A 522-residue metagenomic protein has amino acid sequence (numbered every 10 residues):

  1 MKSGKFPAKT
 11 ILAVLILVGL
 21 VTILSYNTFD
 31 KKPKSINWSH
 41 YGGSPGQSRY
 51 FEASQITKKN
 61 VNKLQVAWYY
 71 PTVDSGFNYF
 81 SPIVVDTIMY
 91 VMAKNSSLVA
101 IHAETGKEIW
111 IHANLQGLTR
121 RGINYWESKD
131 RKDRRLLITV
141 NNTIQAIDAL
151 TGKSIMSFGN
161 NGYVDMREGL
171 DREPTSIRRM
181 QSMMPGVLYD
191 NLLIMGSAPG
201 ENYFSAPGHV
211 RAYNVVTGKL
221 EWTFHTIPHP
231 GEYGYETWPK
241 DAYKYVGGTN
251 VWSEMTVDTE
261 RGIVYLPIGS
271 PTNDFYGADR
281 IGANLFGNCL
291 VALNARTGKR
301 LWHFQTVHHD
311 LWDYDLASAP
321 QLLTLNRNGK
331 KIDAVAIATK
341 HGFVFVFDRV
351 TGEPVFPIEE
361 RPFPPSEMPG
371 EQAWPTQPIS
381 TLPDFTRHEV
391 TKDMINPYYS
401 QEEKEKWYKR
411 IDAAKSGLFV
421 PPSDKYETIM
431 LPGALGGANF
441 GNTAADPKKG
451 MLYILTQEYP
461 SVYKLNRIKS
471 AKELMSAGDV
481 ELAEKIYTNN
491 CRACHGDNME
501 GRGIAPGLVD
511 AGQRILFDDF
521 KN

Functional and structural regions predicted by a protein language model:
I11-S25, D446-D479: Post-cleavage N-terminal segment of exported redox proteins
K32-V73: Mature N-terminal segment immediately following signal peptide/propeptide cleavage in secreted/periplasmic
W38-G42, F77-N95, L118-I144, R178-N202 (+5 more regions): Repeat-blade elements of multi-bladed beta-propeller folds
P45-F51, S75-Y79, V99, D274-F275: Short, solvent-exposed loop/turn elements at domain surfaces
K59-V73, L98-L118, D130, I144-I177 (+6 more regions): Extracytoplasmic/lumenal domain signature
M92, T139, I147, G196 (+13 more regions): Generic beta-strand/beta-sheet core signal
Q181, I263, S476-E481, K485-N522: Extracytoplasmic electron-transfer domains, predominantly the class I c-type cytochrome c fold
Q377, T381-K449: Long, low-complexity segments enriched in small/aliphatic residues
